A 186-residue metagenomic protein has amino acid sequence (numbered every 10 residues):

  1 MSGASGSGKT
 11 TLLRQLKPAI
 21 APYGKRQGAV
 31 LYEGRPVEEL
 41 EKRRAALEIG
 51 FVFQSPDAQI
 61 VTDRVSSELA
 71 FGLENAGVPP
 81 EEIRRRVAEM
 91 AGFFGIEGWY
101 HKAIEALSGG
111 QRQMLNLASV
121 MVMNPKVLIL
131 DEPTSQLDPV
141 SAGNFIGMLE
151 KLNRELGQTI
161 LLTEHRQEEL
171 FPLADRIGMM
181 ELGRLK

Functional and structural regions predicted by a protein language model:
K25-R35, A45: Conserved ABC transporter NBD signature motif
P36-G50: ABC ATPase NBD coupling module
E81-W99: Conserved ABC ATPase "signature" region
A103-L107: Conserved ABC ATPase signature
N124: Conserved catalytic motifs of ABC-family nucleotide-binding domains
L128-D131: Catalytic Walker B motif of ABC-type/P-loop ATPase nucleotide-binding domains
E164-H165: H-loop/switch region of ABC-family ATPase nucleotide-binding domains
